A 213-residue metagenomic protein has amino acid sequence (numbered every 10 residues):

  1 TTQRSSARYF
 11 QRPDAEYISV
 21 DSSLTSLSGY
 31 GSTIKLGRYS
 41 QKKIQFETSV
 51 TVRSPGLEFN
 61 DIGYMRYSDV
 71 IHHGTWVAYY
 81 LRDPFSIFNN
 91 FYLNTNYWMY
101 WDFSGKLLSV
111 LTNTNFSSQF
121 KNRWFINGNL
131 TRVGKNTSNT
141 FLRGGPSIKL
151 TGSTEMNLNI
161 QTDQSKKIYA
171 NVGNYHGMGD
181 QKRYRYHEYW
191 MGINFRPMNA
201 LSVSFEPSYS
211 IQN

Functional and structural regions predicted by a protein language model:
T2-N213: Exposed, low-structure sequence patches enriched in small/polar residues
